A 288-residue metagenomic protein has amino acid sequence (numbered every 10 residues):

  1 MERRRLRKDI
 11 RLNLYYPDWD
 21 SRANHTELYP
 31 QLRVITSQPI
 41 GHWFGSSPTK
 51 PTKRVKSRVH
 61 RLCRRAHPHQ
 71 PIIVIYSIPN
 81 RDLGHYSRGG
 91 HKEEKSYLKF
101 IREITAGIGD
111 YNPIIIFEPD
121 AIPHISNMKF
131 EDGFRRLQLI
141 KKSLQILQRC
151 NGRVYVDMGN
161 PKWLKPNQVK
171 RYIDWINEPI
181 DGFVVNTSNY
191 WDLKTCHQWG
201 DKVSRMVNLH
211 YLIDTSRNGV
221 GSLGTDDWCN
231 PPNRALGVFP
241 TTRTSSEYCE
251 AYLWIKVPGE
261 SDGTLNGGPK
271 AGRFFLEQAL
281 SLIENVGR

Functional and structural regions predicted by a protein language model:
E2, L14-T36, P161-L276: Surface-exposed substrate-engagement region within the catalytic domains of secreted or surface-exposed extracellular
E2, L6-E103, G107, V257-E284: N-terminal carbohydrate-binding/catalytic regions of secreted carbohydrate-active enzymes
G41, P68-V74, N112-I116, R153-Y155 (+3 more regions): Structural preference for beta-strand elements that scaffold enzyme active sites
V59-C63, I101-T105, I140-L144, K170 (+1 more regions): Generic structural signal for well-ordered alpha-helices, preferentially at hydrophobic/aromatic core positions
H67-P68, A106-I114, K142-Y155, D174-I180 (+1 more regions): Secondary-structure boundary elements
Y76-N80, I114, C150, W163: Glycoside hydrolase catalytic-domain context in secreted enzymes
D82-S87, P119-E131, V154-N160, V184-Y190: Active-site-proximal beta-alpha loop/turn segments in soluble metabolic enzymes
G89-Y111, P119-N151, P166-Q168: Active-site cleft segment of glycoside hydrolase catalytic domains centered on the general acid/base Glu
